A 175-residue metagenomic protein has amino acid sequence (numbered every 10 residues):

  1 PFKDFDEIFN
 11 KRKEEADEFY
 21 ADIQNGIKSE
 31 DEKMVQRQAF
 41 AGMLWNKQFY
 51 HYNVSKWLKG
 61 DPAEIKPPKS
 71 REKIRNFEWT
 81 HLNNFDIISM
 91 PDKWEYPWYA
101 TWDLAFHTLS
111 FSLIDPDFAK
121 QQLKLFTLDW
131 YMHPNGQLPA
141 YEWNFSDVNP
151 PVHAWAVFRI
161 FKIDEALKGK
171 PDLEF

Functional and structural regions predicted by a protein language model:
F5-S29: Short peripheral tails and domain-boundary helices/loops at the edges of structured domains
Q24-E174: Substrate-binding groove/exosite segments of carbohydrate-active enzymes
